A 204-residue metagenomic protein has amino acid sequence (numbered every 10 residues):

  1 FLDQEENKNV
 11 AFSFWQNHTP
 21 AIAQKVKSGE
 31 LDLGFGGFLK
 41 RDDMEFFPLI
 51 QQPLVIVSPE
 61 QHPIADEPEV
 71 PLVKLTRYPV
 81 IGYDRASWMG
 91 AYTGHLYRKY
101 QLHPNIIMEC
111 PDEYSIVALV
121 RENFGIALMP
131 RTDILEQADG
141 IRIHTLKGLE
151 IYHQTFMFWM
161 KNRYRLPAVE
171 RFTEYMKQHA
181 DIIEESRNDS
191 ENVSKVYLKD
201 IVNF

Functional and structural regions predicted by a protein language model:
F1-D42, E109-C110: Central regulatory/effector-binding core of bacterial HTH transcription factors
N7, R131-A138, G148-F204: C-terminal effector-binding regulatory domain of bacterial HTH transcription factors
H18-A23, K27-L31, A86-H144, D200-F204: Hydrophobic hinge/microswitch elements
G34, V55, V80, G125-A127: Short, well-ordered beta-strand core segments
D42-P48, Q52-P53, E67, Y114-N162 (+1 more regions): Beta-alpha-beta core module
F46-L54, S58-V80: Flexible hinge/capping segments at coil-to-helix
I64, P79-Y100, R165-T173, A180-E191: Secondary-structure junction motif
